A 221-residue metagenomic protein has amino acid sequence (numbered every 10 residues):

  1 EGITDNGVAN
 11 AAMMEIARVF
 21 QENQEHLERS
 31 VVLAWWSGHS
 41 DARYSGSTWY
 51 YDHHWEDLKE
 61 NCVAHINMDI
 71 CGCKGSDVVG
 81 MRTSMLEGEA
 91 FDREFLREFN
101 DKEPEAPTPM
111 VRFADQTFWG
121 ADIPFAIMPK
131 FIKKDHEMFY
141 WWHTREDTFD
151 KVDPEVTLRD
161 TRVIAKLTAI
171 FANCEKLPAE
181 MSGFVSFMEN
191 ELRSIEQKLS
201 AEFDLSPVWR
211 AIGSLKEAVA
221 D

Functional and structural regions predicted by a protein language model:
E1, M14, K102-E105: Peri-catalytic substrate-binding/gating loops that frame the active-site cleft of hydrolases
I3-G88: Acidic/histidine-rich catalytic neighborhood of metal-dependent amide-processing enzymes
A11-R18, T48, Q116, R162-K166 (+2 more regions): Solvent-exposed, polar/charged alpha-helical surfaces in well-ordered, non-transmembrane soluble domains, broadly
I16-R18, W35, Y50-Y51, E103 (+3 more regions): Sparse, context-dependent recognition of short Cys/His-centered cofactor- or disulfide-binding micro-motifs
Y44-S47, K59, E89-D92, D135 (+4 more regions): Alpha-helix initiation and N-capping motif
C71-R193, Q197: Active-site-adjacent substrate-binding region of metalloamidase/peptidase-like peptide-processing proteins
A179-D221: Acidic, Ser/Thr-rich low-complexity intrinsically disordered segments
